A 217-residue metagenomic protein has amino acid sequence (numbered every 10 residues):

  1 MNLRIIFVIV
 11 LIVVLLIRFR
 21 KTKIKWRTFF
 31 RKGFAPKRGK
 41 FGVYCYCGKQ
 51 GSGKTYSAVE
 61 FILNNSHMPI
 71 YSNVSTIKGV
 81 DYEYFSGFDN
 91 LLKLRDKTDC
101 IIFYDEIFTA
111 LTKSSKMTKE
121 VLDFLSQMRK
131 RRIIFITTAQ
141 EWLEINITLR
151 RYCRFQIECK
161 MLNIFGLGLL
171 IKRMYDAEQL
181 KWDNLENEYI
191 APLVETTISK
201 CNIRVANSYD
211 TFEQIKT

Functional and structural regions predicted by a protein language model:
I6-K37: N-terminal pre-Walker A segment at the start of P-loop NTPase domains
Y46: Hydrophobic anchor at the beta1->P-loop junction of P-loop NTPases
K54-T55: Conserved lysine of the Walker
N64-S72: Post-Walker A helix-loop "phosphate-sensing" segment adjacent to the P-loop in P-loop NTPases
P69, T98-I101, R131-T137: Loop/turn-to-beta-strand initiation segments
Y71-K97: Short glycine-rich substrate-engagement loop in P-loop NTPases that contacts/grips substrate
I107-E188: Replace "adjacent to P-loop NTPase cores in ATP/GTP-dependent enzymes" with "adjacent to NTP-binding cores
